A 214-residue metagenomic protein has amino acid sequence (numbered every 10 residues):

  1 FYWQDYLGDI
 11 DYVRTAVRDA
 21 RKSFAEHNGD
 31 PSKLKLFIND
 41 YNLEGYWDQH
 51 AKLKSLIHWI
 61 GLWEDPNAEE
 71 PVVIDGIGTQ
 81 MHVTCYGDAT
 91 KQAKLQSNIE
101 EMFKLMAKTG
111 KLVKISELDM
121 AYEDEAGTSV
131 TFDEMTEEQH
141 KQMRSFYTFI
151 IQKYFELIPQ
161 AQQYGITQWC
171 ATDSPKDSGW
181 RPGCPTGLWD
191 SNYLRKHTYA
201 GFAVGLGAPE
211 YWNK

Functional and structural regions predicted by a protein language model:
F1-I57, G87-E101, E138, D177-R195: Active-site cleft segment of glycoside hydrolase catalytic domains centered on the general acid/base Glu
F1-L7, K94-L112, D119-K214: Aromatic-rich peripheral "rim/lid" segments of glycoside hydrolase catalytic domains that contact and position glycan
G8-S23, S55-E69, Q142-A161: An active-site-proximal structural segment forming one wall of the substrate-binding cleft that immediately precedes
V17-A20, I77, I166, F202: Conserved, mostly hydrophobic/aromatic
S23, P31-N42, L56-A93, E100-T128: Aromatic- and acid-rich polysaccharide-binding/catalytic face of secreted or lumenal carbohydrate-active enzymes
